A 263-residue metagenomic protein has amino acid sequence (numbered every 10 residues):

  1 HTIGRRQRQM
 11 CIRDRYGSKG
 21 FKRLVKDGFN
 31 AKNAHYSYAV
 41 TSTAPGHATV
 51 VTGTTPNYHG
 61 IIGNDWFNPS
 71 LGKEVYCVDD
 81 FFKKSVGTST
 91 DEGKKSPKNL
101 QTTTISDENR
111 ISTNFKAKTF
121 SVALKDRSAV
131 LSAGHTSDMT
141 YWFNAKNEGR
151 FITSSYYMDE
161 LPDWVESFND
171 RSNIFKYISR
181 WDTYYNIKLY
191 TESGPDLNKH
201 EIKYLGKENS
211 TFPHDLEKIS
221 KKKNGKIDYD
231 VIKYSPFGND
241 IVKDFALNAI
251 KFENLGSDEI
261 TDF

Functional and structural regions predicted by a protein language model:
H1-I12: Single conserved hydrophobic/aromatic residue that forms the stacking wall/gate of nucleotide- or nucleobase-binding
Q9, T43, A129-A133: Extracytoplasmic/secreted cell-surface and envelope-processing proteins
R13-Y58, K118-V122: Short, structured active-site-proximal loop/turn typified by the sulfatase FGly-forming signature C/S-X-P-X-R
T55, G63-I260: His/Asp/Glu-rich, glycine-adjacent segments that coordinate divalent cations and/or stabilize oxyanion chemistry on
